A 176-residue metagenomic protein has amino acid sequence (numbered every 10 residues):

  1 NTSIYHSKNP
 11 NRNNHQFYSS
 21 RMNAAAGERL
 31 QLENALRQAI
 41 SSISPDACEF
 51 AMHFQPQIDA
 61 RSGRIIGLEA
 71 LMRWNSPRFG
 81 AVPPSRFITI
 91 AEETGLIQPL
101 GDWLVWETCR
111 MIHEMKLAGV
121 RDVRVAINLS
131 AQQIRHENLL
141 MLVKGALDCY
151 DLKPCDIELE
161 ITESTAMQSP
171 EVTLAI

Functional and structural regions predicted by a protein language model:
N1, S85-T89, Q98, L174: Conserved long alpha-helical elements within nucleotide-processing catalytic cores of c-di-GMP signaling and class III
N1-I4, E33, I88, V105: Short, conserved alpha-helix that lines the donor NDP-sugar binding/gating region of sugar-transfer enzymes
N1-K8, M22-R29, S164: Catalytic beta-strand-to-alpha-helix segment of the class III nucleotidyl cyclase homology domain
N1-R12, S85-R86, L140: Catalytic-core segments of nucleotide cyclases and related cyclic-nucleotide turnover enzymes
T2-Y5, N9, Q38, H113-L117: Regular, well-ordered alpha-helical segments
N11, E28, L32, P83 (+2 more regions): Helical mechanochemical/support elements of P-loop NTPase systems and associated helical scaffolds
H15, S19-A25, A60-E69, T94-V172: Catalytic core of bacterial c-di-GMP phosphodiesterases, primarily the EAL and HD-GYP domains, capturing alpha-helical
F17, R21, E28-I90, N128 (+1 more regions): Active-site core of bacterial EAL-family cyclic-dinucleotide phosphodiesterase domains
